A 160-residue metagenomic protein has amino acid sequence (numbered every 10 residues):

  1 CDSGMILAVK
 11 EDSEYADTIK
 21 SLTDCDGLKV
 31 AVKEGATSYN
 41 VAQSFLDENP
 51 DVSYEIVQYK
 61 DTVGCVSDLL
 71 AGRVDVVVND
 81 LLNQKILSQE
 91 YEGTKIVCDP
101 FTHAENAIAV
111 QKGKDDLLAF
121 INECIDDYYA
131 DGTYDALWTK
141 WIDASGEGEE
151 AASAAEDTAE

Functional and structural regions predicted by a protein language model:
C1-E11, L81, K85-D126, A144-A152: Periplasmic-binding protein-like
V9-K29: Flexible hinge/capping segments at coil-to-helix
K10-E11, K33-A36, D61-T62, V77-K85: Beta->alpha turn/N-cap motifs
S13, K20, D51-Y54, A71 (+2 more regions): Surface-exposed, polar/charged faces of alpha-helical domains in mature secreted/periplasmic/lumenal proteins
K20-D24, S44-E48, V57, T62-V78 (+2 more regions): Short helices/loops that flank or line small-molecule/ion binding pockets
C25-G35, Y59, Q111: Short beta-strand->loop
T37-V57, Q89-V97, I125-E160: Ligand-binding clefts/hinges and TM-proximal coupling segments of bilobed small-molecule sensing domains
Y39-N40, V66-S67, K85-I86, A119 (+1 more regions): Alpha-helical elements of the RecA-like P-loop NTPase motor core of helicases
